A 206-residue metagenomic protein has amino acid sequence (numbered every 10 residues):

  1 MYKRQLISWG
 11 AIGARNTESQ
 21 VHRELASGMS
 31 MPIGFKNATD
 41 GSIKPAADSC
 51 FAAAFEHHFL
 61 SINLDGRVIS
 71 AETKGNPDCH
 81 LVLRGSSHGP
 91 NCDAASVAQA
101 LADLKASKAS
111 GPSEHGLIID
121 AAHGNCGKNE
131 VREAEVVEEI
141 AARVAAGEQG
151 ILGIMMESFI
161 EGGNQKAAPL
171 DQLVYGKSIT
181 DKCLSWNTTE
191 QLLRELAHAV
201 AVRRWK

Functional and structural regions predicted by a protein language model:
M1-Q5: Conserved small/polar residues in nucleotide/adenosyl-binding loops
W9-L64: Loop-centered beta-sheet repeat module
E18, A26, A71-G75, G111 (+1 more regions): Solvent-exposed alpha-helices and their adjacent loops that cap or buttress functional pockets in soluble metabolic
Q20, E24-G28, Q99, E139 (+2 more regions): Alpha-helical scaffold segments in soluble metabolic enzymes
R23, M31-G34, D78-L81, H115-I118 (+1 more regions): Structural motif
G28-P32, D103, S107, R143-G147 (+2 more regions): Change "in soluble alpha/beta enzymes" to "in soluble alpha/beta proteins
P45-E138: Conserved mixed alpha/beta catalytic, RNA-binding, or beta-rich assembly cores of soluble enzyme, regulatory
P112, I118-I179, C183-Q191, L196-V202: Catalytic-face loop-and-helix region of soluble metabolic enzyme cores
